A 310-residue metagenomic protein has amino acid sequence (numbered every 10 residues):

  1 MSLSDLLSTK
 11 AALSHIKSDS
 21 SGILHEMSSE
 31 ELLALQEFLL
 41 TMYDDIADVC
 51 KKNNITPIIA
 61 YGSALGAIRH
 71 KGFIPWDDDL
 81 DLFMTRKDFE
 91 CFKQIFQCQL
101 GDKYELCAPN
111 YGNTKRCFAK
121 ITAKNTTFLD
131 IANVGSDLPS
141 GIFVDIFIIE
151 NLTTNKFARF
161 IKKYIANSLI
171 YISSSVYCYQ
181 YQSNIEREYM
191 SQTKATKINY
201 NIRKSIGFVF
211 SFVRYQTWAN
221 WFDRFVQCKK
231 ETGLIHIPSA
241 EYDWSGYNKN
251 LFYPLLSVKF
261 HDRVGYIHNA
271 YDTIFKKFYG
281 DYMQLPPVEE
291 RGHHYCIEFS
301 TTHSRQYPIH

Functional and structural regions predicted by a protein language model:
S2-M27: N-terminal flexible segment immediately upstream of the FAD-binding catalytic core in FAD-dependent oxidoreductases
K10-K17, P57-S63, S239-S245: Short, functional N-terminal and low-complexity linear motifs
D19, L24-N53, F96-T154, S174-H310: Conserved catalytic core of two-metal-ion nucleotidyltransferases
A47-L80, M84-F89, N250, K277-F278: Active-site nucleotide-donor binding segment shared across nucleotidyl transfer reactions
F73-I74, D88, I170, E298-H303: Short amphipathic alpha-helical patches
F92: Conserved SAM-binding loop
K156-I161: A short secondary-structure junction signal
I165-L169, S173: A contiguous, mid-domain pocket- or channel-lining segment that forms the substrate-recognition surface
